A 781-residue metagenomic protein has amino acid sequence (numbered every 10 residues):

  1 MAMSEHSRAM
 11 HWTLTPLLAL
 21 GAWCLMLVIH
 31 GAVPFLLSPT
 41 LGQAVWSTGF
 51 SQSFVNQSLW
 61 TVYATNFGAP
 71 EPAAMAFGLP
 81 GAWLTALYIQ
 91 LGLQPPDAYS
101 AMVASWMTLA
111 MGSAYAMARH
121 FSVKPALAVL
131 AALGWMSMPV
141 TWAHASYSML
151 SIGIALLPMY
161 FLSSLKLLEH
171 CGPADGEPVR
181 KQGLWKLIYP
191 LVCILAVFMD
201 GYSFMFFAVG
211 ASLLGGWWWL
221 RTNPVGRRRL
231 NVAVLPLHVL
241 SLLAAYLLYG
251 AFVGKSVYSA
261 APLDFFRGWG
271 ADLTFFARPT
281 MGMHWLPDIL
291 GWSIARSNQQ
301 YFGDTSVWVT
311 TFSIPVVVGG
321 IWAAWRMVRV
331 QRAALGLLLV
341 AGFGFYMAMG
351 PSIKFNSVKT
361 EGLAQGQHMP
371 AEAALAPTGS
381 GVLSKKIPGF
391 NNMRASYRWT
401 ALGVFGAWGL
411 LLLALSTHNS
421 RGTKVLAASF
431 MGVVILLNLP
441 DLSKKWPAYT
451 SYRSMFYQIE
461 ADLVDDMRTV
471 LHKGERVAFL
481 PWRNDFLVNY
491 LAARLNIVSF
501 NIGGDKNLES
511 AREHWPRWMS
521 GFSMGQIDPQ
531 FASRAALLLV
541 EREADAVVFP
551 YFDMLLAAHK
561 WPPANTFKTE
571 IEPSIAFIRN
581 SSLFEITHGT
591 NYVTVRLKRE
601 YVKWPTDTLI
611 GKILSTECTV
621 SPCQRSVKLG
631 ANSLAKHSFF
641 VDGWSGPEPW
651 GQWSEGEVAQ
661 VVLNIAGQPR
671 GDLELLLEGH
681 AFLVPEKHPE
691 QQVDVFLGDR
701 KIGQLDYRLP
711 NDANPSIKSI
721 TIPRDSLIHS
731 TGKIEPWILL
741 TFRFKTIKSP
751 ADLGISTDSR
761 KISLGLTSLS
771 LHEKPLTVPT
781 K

Functional and structural regions predicted by a protein language model:
M1-P34, A233-V239, V318, W322-G342 (+2 more regions): Start-transfer (signal-anchor) and selected internal transmembrane alpha helices of multi-pass inner/ER membrane
L18-A22, Y189-V192, V225-F252, L263-G268 (+1 more regions): Hydrophobic alpha-helical membrane-interfacial segments at the cytosolic entry of transmembrane helices
A22-A110, M138-A143, S148-I152, P279-M283 (+2 more regions): Membrane-interface coil-to-helix junctions
W23-M26, A104, T108-F121, A126-W219 (+3 more regions): Membrane-embedded helix bundles of polyisoprenyl
A143-S151, D272, I294-Y301, T305 (+1 more regions): Membrane-helix boundary/interfacial segments in multi-pass membrane proteins
G215-G216, R221, T310-A348, I353 (+2 more regions): Hydrophobic, aromatic-rich transmembrane alpha-helices and their immediate juxtamembrane boundary segments
A244-A323, S396, S615, T619-C623: Periplasmic/ER-lumenal interhelical loops and adjacent helix-loop junctions in multi-pass membrane proteins
L436-Q624: Extracytoplasmic
